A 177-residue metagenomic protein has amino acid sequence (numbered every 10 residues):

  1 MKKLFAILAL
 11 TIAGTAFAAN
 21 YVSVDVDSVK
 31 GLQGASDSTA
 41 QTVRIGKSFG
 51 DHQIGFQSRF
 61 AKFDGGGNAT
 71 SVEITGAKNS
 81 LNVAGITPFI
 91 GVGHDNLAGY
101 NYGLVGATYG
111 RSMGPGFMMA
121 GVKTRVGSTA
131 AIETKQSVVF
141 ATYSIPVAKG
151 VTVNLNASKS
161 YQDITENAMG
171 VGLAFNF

Functional and structural regions predicted by a protein language model:
K2-F177: Outer-membrane beta-barrel proteins
